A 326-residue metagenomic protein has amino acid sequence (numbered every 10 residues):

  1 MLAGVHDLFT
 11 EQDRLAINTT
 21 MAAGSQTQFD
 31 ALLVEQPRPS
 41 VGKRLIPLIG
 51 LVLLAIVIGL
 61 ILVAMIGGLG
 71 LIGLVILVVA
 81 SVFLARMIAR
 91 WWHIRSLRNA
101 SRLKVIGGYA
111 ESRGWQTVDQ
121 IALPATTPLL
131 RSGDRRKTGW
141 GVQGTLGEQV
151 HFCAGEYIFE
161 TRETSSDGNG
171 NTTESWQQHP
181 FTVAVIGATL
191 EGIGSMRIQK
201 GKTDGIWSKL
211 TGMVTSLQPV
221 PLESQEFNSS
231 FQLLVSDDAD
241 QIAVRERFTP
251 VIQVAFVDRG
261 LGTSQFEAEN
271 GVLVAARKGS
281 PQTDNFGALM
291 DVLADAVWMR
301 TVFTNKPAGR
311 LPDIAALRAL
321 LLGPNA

Functional and structural regions predicted by a protein language model:
M1-A31: Short, charged cytosolic
L15-A23, L33-R44, V105-S165, N171-A326: Charged, low-complexity intrinsically disordered regions
G42-V52: Select subsegments of transmembrane alpha-helices in polytopic membrane proteins, especially boundary-proximal
L53-L60: Hydrophobic, membrane-inserted alpha-helices
I58, G70, D313-L317: Terminal low-complexity, poorly structured segments
I61-A80: Hydrophobic alpha-helical transmembrane segments
G73, W91, R95, P281-D284 (+1 more regions): Residue-level detector of alpha-helix boundaries and kinks
S81-Y109: Transmembrane-cytosolic junction motif
